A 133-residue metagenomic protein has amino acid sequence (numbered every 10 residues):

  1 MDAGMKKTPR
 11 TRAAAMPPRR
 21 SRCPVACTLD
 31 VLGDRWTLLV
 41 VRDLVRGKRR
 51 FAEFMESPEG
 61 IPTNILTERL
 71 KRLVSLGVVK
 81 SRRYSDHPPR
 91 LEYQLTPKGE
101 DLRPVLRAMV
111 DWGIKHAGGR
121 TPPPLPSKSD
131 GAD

Functional and structural regions predicted by a protein language model:
M1-R20: N-terminal intrinsically disordered/low-complexity leader segments
R19, C23-I65, D86, Q94: N-terminal helix-turn-helix DNA-binding core of bacterial DNA-binding proteins
G33, S85-M109: Basic, amphipathic "hinge/linker" alpha-helix immediately C-terminal to the N-terminal HTH DNA-binding motif
K48, P58, L70, G99 (+1 more regions): Short amphipathic alpha-helical/adjacent loop interface patches that line ligand and macromolecule-binding sites
L66-L76: Basic amphipathic alpha-helical segments that dock to polyanions
P104-D133: Amphipathic alpha-helical dimerization/coiled-coil segments that flank or bridge DNA-binding/regulatory modules
